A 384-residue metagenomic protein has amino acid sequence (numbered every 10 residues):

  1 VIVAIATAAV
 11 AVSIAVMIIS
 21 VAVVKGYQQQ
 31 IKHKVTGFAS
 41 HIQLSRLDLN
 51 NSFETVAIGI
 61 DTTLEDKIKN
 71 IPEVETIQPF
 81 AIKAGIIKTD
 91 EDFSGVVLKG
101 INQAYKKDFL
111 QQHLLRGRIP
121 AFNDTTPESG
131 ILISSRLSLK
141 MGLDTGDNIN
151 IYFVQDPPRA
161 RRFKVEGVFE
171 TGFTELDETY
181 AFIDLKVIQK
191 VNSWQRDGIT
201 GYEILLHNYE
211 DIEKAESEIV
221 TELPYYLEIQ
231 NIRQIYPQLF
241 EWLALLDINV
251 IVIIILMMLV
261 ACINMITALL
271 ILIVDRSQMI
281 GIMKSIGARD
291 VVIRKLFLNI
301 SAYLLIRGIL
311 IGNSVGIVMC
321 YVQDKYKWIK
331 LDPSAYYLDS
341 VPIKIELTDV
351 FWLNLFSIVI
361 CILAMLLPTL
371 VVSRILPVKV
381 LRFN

Functional and structural regions predicted by a protein language model:
I2-K25, A244-M279, A302-S314, V359-L363: Hydrophobic alpha-helical transmembrane segments of multi-pass inner-membrane transport and secretion
Q28-D61: Membrane-interface junction motifs in transport/secretion proteins
A57-D197: A structural signal for hydrophobic secondary-structure junctions, strongest on transmembrane helix-loop-helix units
F153-V250: Mechanotransmission and gating elements of multispan inner-membrane complexes involved in transport and envelope
L270, M279-D324: Transmembrane alpha-helical interface segments in multi-pass membrane proteins
R307-L353, T369-L370, R374: Short helix-loop junctions at transmembrane helix boundaries
L370-N384: Short cytosolic juxtamembrane segments of multi-pass membrane proteins
